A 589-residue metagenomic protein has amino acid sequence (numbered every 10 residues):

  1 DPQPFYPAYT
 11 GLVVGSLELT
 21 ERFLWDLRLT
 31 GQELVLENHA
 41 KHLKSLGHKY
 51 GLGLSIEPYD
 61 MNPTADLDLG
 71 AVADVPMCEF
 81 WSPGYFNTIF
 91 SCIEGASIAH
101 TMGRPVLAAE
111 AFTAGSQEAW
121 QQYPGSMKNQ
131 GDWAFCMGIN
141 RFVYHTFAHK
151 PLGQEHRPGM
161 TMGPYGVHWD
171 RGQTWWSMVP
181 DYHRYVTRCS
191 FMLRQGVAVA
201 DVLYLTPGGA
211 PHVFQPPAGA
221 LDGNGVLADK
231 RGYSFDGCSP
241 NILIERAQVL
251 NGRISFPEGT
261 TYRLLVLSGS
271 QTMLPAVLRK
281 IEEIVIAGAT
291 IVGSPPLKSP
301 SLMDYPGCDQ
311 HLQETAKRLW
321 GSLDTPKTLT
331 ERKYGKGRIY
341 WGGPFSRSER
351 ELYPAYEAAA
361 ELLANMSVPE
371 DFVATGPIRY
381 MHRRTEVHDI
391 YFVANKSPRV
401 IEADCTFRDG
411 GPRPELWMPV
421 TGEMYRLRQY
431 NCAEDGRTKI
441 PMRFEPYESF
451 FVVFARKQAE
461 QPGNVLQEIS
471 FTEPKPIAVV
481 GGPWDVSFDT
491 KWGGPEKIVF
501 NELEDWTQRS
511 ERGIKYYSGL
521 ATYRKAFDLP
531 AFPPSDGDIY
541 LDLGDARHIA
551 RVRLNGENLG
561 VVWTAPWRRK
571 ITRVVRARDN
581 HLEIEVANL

Functional and structural regions predicted by a protein language model:
D1-P76, W81-L520, D528-P534, I571: Carbohydrate-binding surfaces of carbohydrate-active enzymes
R332, V373, A550-G556: Short aromatic-centered micro-motifs
D404-T406, F527-N555, V562-W563, L582-V586: Aromatic-lined ligand-binding clefts that engage carbohydrates, nucleic acids, or primary amines
P419-G422, N555-L559: Change "in extracellular beta-sheet-rich domains … of secreted and cell-surface proteins" to "in beta-sheet-rich domains
Q429-C432, L559-W563: Short beta-strand segments within Ig-like beta-sandwich modules, predominantly Fibronectin type-III
K457-Q458, V562-V575: Short histidine
R569-H581, E585-A587: Short, surface-exposed tryptophan/glycine-enriched loops that mediate extracellular molecular recognition
